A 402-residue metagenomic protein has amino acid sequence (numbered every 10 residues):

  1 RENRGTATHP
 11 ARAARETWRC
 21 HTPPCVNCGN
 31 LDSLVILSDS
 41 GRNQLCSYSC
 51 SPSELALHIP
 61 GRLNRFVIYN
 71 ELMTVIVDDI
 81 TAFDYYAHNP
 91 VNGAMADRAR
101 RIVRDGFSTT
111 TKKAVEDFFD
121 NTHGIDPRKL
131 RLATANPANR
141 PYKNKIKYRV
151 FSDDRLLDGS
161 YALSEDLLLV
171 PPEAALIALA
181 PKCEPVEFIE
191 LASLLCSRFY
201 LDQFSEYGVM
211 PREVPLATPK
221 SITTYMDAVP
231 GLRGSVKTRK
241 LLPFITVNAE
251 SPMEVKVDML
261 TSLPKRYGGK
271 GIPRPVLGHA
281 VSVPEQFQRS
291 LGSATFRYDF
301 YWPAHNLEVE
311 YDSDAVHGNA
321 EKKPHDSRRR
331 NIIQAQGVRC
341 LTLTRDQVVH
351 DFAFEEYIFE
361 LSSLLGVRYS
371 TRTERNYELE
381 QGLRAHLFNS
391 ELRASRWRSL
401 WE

Functional and structural regions predicted by a protein language model:
T8-R12: Short alpha-helix boundary/capping segments
A14-R15, K322: Hydrophobic alpha-helical membrane context
N27-R233, T373, G382-E402: Short gly/ser-rich loop at a beta-strand->alpha-helix junction or flexible surface loop bordering the NTP-binding
R212-E402: Surface segments flanking catalytic/ligand-binding clefts of nucleic-acid enzymes
